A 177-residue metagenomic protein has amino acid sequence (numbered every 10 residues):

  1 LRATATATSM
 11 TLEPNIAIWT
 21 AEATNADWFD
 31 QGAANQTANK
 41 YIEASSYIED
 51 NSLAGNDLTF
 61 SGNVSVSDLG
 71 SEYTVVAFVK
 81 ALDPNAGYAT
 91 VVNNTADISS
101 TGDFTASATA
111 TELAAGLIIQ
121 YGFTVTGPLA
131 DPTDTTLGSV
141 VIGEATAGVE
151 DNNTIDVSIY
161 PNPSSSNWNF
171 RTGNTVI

Functional and structural regions predicted by a protein language model:
L1-A54, N63, E72-A77, V91-A145: Aromatic (Trp/Tyr/Phe) and Gly/Pro-enriched flexible surface segments
L1-A7, T146-N153, G173-I177: Short intrinsically disordered, low-complexity coil segments enriched in acidic
V64-V66, G70-T74, G173-I177: Short proline/glycine-enriched turn/loop motifs at strand-loop junctions of beta-rich domains
F78-K80, N169: Residue-level detector of beta-strand face positions
K80-A89: Change "in extracellular beta-sheet-rich domains … of secreted and cell-surface proteins" to "in beta-sheet-rich domains
E150-N174: Surface-exposed, proline-anchored Ser/Thr-rich loop/turn motifs
